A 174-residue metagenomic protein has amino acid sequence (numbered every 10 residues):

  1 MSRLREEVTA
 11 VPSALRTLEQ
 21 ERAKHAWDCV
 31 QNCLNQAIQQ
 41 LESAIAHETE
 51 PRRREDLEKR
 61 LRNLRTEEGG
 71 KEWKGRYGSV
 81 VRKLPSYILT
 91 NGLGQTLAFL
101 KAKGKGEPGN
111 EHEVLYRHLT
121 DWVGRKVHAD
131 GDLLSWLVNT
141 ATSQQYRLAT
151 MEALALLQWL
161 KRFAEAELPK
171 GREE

Functional and structural regions predicted by a protein language model:
M1-E174: Small/polar/charged residue-enriched interaction surfaces, especially the RNA/DNA-contacting tracks of RNP/CRISPR
